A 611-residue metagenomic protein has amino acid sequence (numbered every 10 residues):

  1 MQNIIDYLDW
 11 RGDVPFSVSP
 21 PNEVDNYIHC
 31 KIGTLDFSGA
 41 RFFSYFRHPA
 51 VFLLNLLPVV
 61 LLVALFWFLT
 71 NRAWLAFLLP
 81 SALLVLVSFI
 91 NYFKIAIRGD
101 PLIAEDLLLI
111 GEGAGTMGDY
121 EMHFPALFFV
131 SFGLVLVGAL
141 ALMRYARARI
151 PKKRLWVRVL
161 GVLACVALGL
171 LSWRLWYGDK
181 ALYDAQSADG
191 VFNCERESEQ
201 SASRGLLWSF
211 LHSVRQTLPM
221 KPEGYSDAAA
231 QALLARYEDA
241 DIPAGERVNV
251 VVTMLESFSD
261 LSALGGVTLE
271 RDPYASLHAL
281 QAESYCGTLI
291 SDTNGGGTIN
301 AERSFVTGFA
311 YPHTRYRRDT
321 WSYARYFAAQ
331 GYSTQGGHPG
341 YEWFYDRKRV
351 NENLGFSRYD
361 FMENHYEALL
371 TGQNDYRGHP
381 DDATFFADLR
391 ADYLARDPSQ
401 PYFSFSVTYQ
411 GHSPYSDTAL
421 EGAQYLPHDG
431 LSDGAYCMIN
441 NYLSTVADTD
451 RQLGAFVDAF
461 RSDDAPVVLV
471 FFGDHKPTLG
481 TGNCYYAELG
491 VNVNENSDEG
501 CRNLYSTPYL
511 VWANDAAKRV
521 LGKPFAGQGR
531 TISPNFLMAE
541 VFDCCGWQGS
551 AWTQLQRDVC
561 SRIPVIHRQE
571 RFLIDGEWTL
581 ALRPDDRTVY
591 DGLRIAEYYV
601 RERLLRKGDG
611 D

Functional and structural regions predicted by a protein language model:
M1-E197: Transmembrane and membrane-interface helices of multi-pass, inner-membrane envelope-modifying transferases
V51, A104, C194-L206, D292-G296 (+1 more regions): Membrane-interface micro-motifs in multi-pass membrane enzymes
L54-L57, G111-A114, F129-L134, W208-L211 (+4 more regions): Generic detector of well-ordered alpha-helical segments enriched in charged/polar residues, highlighting helical
F93-I103, P125, S226, F361 (+3 more regions): A diffuse structural propensity rather than consistent per-protein peaks
R98, D106-G118, L127-F129, L207-P219 (+3 more regions): Short alpha-helical interface patches
L107-I110, S203-L207, D227-A230, Y274 (+2 more regions): Alpha-helix initiation and N-capping motif
R174-V252: Membrane-interface segments at or immediately adjacent to transmembrane helices that form the boundary between
A235-G245, V252-L255, D260-D611: Solvent-exposed soluble domains appended to multi-pass membrane proteins
